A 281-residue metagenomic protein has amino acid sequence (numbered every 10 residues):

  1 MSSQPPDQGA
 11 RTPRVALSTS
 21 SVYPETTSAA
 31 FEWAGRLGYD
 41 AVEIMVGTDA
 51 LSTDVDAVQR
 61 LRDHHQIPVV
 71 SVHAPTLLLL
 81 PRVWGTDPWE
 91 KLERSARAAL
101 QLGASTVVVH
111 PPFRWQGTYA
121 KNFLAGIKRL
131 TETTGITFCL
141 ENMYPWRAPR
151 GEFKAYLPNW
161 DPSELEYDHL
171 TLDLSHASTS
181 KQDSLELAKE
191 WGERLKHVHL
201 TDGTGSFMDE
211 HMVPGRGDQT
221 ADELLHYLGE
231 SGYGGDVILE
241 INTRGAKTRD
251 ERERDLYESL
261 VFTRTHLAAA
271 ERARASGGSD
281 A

Functional and structural regions predicted by a protein language model:
M1-S105, Y167-H169, F262-A281: N-terminal pre-domain/capping segments
R11, H64, P81-L170, E251 (+3 more regions): Active-site acidic/histidine proton-transfer and metal-coordination neighborhood in alpha/beta enzyme cores
L17-T19, I44, V109, L140 (+3 more regions): Conserved beta-strand positions
S20-T27, I44-D56, L77-P88, F113-K121 (+5 more regions): Acidic-and-aromatic substrate-binding clefts and catalytic sites of carbohydrate-active enzymes
Y39, Q101-A104, G135, L195 (+1 more regions): A structural motif
A41, L130-D218: Acidic/histidine-rich catalytic cores of soluble enzymes
S52-Q66, A96-R97, A125-K128, D183-E193 (+1 more regions): Short amphipathic alpha-helices and their capping/turn segments at secondary-structure boundaries
G235-N242: Conserved active-site loop/cleft motifs that coordinate metal ions or position small ligands
